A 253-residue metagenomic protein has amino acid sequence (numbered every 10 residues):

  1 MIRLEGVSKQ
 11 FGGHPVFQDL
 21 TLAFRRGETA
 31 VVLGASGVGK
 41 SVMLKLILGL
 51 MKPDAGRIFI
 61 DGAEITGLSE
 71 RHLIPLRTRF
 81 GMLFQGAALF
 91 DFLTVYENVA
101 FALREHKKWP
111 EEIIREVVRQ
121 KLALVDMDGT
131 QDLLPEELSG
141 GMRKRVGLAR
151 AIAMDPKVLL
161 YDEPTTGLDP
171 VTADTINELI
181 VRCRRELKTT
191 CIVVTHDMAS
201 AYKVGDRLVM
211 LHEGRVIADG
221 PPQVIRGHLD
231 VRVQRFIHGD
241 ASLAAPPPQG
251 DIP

Functional and structural regions predicted by a protein language model:
L48: Helix-to-loop junction immediately C-terminal to a conserved catalytic motif
A63-E64, E111-T130: Conserved ABC ATPase "signature" region
L134-L138, M142: Conserved ABC ATPase signature
A153-K157: A short, proline-enriched helix->beta-strand linker immediately N-terminal to the Walker B motif in ABC-type P-loop
L159-D162: Catalytic Walker B motif of ABC-type/P-loop ATPase nucleotide-binding domains
P170-T172: Helix N-cap at the start of a conserved alpha-helix in ABC-type nucleotide-binding domains
